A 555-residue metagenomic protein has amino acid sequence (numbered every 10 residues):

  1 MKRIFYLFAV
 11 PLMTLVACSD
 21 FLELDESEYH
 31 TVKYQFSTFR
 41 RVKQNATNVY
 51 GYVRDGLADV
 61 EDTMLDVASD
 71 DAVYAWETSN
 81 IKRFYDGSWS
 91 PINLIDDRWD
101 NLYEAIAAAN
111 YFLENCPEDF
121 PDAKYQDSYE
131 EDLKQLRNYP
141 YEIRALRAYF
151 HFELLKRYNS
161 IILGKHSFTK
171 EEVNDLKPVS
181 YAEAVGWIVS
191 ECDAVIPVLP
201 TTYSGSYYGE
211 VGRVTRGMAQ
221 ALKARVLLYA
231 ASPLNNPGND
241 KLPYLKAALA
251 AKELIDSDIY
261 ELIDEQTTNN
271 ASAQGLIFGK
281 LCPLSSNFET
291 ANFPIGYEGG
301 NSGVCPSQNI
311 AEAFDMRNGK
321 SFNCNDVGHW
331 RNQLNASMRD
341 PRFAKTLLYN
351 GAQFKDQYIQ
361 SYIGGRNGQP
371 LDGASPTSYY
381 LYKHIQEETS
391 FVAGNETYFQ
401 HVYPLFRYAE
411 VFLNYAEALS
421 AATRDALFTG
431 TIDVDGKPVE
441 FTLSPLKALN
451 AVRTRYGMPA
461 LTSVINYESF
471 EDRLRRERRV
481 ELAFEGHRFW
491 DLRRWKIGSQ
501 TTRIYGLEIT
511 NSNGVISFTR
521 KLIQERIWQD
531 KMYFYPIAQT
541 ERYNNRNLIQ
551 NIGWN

Functional and structural regions predicted by a protein language model:
M1-E28: Bacterial Sec-dependent N-terminal signal peptides
C18, L102-A105, W187, T267-C324 (+6 more regions): Long, intrinsically disordered, low-complexity segments
S19-K82, V185, C192-I196, R213-G373 (+3 more regions): An aromatic- and glycine-enriched ligand-binding surface/loop that stacks and positions planar moieties
R40-T47, G51-D55, W76-Y158, V173-G186 (+7 more regions): Conserved, well-structured interaction surfaces
D96, P341-A448: C-terminal substrate/ligand-recognition segments
A123-L133, S160-P178, A182, L234-L245 (+1 more regions): Short coil/linker segments at helix-helix boundaries
Y129-Y141, G205-M218, T267-N269, F441 (+1 more regions): A glycine-rich, coil/turn loop motif that links secondary-structure elements
